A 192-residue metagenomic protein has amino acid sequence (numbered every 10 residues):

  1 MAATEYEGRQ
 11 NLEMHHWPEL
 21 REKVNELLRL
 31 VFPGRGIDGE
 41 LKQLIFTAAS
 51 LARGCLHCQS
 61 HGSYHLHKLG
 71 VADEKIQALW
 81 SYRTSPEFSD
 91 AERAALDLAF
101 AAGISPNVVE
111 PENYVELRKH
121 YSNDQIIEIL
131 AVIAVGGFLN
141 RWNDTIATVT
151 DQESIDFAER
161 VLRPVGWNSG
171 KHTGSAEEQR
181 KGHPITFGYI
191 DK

Functional and structural regions predicted by a protein language model:
M1-K192: Hydrophobic alpha-helical segments
